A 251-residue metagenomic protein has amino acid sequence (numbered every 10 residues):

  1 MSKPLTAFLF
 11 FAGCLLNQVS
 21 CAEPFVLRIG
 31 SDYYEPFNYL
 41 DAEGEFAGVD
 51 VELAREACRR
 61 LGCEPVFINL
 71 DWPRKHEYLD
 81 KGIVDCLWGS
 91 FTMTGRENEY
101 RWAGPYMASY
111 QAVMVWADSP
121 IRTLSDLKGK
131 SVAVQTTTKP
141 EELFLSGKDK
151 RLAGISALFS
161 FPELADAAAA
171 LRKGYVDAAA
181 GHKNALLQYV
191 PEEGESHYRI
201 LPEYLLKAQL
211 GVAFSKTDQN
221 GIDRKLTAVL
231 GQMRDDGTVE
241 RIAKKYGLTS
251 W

Functional and structural regions predicted by a protein language model:
P24-V49: Short glycine-rich His-centered loop
S31-Y33, A108-V115, P191-G231, G247-W251: Periplasmic-binding protein-like
L40, A54-C63, P140-F161, V190-E195 (+2 more regions): Ligand-binding cleft/hinge of the Venus flytrap
G48, E52-R60, I121, S125-D126 (+3 more regions): Extended ligand-binding regions for polar small-molecule ligands
V51, V66-E77, L158-A169: Short helix-initiation/N-cap motifs at beta->coil->alpha
R55, R59, E64-D126, H197-Y204: Acidic, polar ligand-binding/catalytic clefts
C63, P105-G154, T217-Q219: A conserved helix-loop-strand patch within extracytoplasmic ligand-binding domains of the periplasmic binding
R74-E77, S90-E99, L143-S146, R172 (+1 more regions): A ligand-binding cleft/hinge motif common to bilobed small-molecule-binding domains
